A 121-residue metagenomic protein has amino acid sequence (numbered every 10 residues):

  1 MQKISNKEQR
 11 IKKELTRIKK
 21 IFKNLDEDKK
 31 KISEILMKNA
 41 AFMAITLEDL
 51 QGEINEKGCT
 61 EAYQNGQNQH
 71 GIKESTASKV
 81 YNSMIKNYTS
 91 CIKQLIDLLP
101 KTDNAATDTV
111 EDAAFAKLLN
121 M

Functional and structural regions predicted by a protein language model:
M1-K7, T76-A77: A ubiquitous short alpha-helical element
Q2, R10-K31, S90, P100-M121: Charge-dense (acidic/basic), low-complexity helical/coil segments that act as generic electrostatic interaction patches
I4-N6, I18-K19, K57-T60: A generic short-segment signal for beta-strand/edge and adjacent turn/coil regions
N6-Q9, K13, K38, S83: Alpha-helix boundary/N-cap detector
E34-A106: Amphipathic alpha-helical protein-protein interaction segments
